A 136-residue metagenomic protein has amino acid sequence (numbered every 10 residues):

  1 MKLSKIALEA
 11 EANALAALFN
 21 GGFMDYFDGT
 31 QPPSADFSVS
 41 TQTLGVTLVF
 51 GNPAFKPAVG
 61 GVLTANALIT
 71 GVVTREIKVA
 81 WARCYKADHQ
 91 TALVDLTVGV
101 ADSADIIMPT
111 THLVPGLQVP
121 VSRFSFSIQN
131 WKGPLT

Functional and structural regions predicted by a protein language model:
M1-A82, A87-T136: Small cysteine-rich, disulfide-bonded extracellular modules of the LU/uPAR three-finger superfamily and closely related
